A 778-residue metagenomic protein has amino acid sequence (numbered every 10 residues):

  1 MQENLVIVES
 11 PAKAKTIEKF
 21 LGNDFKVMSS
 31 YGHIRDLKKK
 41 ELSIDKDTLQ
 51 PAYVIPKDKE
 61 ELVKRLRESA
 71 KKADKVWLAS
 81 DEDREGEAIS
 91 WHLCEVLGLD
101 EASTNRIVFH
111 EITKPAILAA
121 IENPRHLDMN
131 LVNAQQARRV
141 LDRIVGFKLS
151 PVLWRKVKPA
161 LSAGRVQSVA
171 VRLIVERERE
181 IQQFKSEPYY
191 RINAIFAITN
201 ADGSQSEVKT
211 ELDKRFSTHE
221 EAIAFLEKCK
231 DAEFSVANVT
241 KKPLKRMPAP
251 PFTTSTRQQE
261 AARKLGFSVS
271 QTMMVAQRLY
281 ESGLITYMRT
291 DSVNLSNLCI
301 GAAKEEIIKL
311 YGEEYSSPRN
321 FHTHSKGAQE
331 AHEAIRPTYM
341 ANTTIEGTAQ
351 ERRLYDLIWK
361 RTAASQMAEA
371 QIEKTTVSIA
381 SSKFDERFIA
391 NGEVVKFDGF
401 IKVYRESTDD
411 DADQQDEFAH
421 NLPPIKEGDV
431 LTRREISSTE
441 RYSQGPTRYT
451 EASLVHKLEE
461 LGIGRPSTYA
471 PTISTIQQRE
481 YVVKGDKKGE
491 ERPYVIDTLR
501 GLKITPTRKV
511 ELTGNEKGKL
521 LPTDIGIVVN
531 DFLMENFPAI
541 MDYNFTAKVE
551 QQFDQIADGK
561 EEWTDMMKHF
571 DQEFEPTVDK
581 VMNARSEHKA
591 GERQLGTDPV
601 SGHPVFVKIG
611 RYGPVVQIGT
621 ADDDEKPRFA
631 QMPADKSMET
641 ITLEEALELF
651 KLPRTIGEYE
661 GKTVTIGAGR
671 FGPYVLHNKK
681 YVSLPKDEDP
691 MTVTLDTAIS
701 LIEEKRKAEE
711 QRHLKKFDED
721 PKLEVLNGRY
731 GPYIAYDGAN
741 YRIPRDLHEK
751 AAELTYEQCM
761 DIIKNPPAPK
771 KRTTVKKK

Functional and structural regions predicted by a protein language model:
M1-V140, K148, G312, T408-D409 (+1 more regions): Intrinsically disordered, low-complexity regulatory segments
Q2-L5, T16, F25, S150 (+4 more regions): Basic, low-complexity terminal or inter-domain segments flanking catalytic cores
A52, S80-E82, L99-N105, P124-V132 (+6 more regions): Short, polar/flexible loop-turn hinges at active-site or ligand-entry regions and domain interfaces
I112-F196, N238-K245: C-terminal or mid-to-C-terminal helical accessory/interaction module adjacent to the motor/catalytic core
F216-F252, K426-D429, S437-T439, N544 (+1 more regions): Metal- or metallocofactor-binding catalytic centers and their adjacent structured scaffolds across diverse enzyme
V236-T240, M247-A261, T286-T290, G445-K457 (+1 more regions): Short acidic, hydrophobic short linear motifs in intrinsically disordered regions
E260, K264-Q271: A conserved hydrophobic secondary-structure block that centers on an alpha-helix together with its immediately flanking
